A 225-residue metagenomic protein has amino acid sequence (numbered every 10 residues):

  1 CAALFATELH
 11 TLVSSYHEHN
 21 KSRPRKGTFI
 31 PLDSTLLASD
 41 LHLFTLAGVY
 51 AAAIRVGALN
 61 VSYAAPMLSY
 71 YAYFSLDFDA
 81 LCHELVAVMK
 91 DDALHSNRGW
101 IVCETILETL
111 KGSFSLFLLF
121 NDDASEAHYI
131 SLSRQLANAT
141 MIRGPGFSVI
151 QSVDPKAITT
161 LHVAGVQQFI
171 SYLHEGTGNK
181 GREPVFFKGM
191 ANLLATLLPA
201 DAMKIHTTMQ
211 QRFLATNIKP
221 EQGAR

Functional and structural regions predicted by a protein language model:
C1-T35, S39-R225: Long internal repeat-built scaffold domains in very large eukaryotic proteins
